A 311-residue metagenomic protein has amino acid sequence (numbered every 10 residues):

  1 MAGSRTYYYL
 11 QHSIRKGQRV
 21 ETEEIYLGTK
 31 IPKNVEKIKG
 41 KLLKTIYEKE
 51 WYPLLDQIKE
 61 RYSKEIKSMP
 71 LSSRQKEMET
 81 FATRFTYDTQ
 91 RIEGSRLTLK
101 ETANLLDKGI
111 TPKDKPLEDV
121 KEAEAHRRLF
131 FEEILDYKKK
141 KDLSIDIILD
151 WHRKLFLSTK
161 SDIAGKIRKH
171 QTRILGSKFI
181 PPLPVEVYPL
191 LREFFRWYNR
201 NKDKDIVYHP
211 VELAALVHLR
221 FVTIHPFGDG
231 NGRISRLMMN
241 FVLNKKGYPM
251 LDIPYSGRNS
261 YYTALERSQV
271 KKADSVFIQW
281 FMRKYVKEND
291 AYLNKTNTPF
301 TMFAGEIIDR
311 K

Functional and structural regions predicted by a protein language model:
M1-D229, R233-K311: FIC/Doc superfamily catalytic core
